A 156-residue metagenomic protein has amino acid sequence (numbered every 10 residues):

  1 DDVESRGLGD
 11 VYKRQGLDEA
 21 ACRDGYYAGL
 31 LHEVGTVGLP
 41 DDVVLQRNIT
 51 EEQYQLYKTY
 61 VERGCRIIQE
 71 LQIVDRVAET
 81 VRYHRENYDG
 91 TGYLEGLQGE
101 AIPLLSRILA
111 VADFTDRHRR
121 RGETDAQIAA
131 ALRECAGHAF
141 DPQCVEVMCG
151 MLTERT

Functional and structural regions predicted by a protein language model:
D1-Y12: Single conserved hydrophobic/aromatic residue that forms the stacking wall/gate of nucleotide- or nucleobase-binding
K13-T156: Metal-dependent catalytic cores of enzymes that make or break cyclic nucleotides and related phosphoester linkages
